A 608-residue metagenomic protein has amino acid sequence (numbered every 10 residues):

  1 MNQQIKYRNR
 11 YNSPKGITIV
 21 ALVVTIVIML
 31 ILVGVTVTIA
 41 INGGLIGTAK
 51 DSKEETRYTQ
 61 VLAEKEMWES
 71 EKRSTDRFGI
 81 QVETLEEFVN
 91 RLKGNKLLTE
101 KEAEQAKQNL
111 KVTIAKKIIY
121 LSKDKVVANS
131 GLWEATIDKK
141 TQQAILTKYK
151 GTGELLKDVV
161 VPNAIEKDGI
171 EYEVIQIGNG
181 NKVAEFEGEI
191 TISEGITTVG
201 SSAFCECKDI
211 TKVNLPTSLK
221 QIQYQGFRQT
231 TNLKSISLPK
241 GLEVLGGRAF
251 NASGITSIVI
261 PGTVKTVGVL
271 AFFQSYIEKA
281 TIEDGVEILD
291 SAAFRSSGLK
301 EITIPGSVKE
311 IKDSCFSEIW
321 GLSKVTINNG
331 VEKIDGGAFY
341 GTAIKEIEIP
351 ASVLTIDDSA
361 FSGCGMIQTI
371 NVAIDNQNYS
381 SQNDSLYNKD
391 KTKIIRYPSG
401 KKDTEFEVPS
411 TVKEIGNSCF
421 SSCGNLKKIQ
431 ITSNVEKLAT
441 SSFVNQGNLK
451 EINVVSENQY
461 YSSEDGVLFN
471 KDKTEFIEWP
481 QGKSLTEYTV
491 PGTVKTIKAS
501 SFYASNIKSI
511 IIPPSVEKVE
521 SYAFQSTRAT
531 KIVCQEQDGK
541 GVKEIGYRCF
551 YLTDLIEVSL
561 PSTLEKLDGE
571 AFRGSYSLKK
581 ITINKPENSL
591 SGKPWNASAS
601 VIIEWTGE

Functional and structural regions predicted by a protein language model:
M1-K15: N-terminal leader/signal peptides at the extreme start of proteins
K15-I39: N-terminal single-pass transmembrane signal-anchor helix
G34-G47, Q382-D384, E464-G466: Small/polar residue-rich beta-strand/coil "junction" motifs that cap repeat-based extracellular fibers
L45-I80: Membrane-proximal N-terminal amphipathic helix
S70-S122: Extracellular/periplasmic head regions of type IV pilus-like filament subunits
A128-E154, N371: GGW-centered surface loops in extracellular recognition modules
I137-K139, E154-I175, A184-T198, C207-Q221 (+16 more regions): Structural signature of tandem-repeat unit edges
